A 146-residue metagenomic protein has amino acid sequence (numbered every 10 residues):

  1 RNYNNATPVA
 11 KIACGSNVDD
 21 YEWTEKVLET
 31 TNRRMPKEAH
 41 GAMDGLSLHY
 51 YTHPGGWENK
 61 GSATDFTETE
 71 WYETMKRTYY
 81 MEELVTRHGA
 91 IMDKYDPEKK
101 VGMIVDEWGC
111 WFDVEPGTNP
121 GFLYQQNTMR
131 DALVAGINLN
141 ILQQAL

Functional and structural regions predicted by a protein language model:
R1-W57: Hydrophobic, small-residue-rich alpha-helical packing segments that form membrane-like cores
E29-G41, G45, E68-L146: Catalytic-core region of carbohydrate-active enzymes that cleave or remodel glycosidic bonds
Y51-E73, T118-N119: Active-site His/acidic residue clusters
